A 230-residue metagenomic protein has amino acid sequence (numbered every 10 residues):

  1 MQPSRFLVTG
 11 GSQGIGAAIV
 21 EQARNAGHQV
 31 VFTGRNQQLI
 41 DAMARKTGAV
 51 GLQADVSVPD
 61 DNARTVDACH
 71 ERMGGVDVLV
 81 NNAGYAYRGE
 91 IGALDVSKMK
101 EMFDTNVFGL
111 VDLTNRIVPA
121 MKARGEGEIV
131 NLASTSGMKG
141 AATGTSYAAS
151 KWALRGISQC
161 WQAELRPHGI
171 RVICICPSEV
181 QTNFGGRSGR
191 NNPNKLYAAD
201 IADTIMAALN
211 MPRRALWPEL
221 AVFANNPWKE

Functional and structural regions predicted by a protein language model:
S12-Q13: Conserved glycine-rich cofactor-binding loop
A26-M43: Conserved glycine-rich Rossmann-like NAD(P)H-binding loop of the short-chain dehydrogenase/reductase
A54-T65, V96: The beta1-alpha1 cofactor-binding region of Rossmann-like NAD(H)/NADP(H)-dependent oxidoreductases
E90-I91, D95-K100: Substrate-binding pocket helix/loop in short-chain dehydrogenase/reductase
T114, S150: Active-site helix of classical SDR
S134: Residue(s) in the substrate-gating loop at a strand-loop-helix junction that position the organic substrate next
P167-I170, C174-I175, T182, R190-E230: C-terminal helical subdomain
